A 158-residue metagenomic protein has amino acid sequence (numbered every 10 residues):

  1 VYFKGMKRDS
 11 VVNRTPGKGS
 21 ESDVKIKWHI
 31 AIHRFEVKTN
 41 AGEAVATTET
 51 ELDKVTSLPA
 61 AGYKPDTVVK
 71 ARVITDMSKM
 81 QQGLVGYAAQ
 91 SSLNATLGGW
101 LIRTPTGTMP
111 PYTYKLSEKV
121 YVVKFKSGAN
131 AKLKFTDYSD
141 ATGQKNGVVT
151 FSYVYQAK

Functional and structural regions predicted by a protein language model:
V1-K158: Surface-exposed, beta-sheet-biased, low-hydrophobicity segments with strongly acidic/polar composition
